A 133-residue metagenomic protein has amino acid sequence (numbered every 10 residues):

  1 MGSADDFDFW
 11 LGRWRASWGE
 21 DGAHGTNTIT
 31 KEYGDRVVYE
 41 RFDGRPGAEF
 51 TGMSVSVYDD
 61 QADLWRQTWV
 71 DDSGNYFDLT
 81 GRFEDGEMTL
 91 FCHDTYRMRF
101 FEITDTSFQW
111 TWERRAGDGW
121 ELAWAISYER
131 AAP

Functional and structural regions predicted by a protein language model:
M1-P133: Hydrophobic small-molecule pocket/channel-lining residues, especially in calycin-type beta-barrels
